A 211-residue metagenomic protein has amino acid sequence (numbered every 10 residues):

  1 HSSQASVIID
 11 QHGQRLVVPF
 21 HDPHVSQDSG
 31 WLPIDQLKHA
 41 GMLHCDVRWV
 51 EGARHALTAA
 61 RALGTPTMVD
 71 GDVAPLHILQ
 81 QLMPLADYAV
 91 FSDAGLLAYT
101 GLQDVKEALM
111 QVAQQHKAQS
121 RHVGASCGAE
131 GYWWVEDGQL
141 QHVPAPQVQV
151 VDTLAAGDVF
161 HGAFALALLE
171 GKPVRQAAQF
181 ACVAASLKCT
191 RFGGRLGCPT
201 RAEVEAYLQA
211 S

Functional and structural regions predicted by a protein language model:
H1, H24, E51-G52, A74-H77 (+1 more regions): Short alpha-helical
H1-G41, V204-S211: Conserved N-terminal subdomain of the carbohydrate kinase-like
Q14, P66, Y88, L140 (+1 more regions): Residue-level detector of anion-binding/catalytic polar loops
F20-D22, F91, A145, T200-R201: Active-site donor-binding loop signature of nucleotide-sugar glycosyltransferases
P33, L79, V150: Acidic, amphipathic alpha-helical patches
D35-K38, P84, A118: Structured loop/turn residues at beta-strand edges in well-structured enzyme cores
G41-M110, G131-Y132: Conserved beta-alpha-beta core of the PfkB/ribokinase-like small-molecule kinase fold
L76, V105-S211: Conserved phosphate-binding/catalytic region of the ribokinase-like
